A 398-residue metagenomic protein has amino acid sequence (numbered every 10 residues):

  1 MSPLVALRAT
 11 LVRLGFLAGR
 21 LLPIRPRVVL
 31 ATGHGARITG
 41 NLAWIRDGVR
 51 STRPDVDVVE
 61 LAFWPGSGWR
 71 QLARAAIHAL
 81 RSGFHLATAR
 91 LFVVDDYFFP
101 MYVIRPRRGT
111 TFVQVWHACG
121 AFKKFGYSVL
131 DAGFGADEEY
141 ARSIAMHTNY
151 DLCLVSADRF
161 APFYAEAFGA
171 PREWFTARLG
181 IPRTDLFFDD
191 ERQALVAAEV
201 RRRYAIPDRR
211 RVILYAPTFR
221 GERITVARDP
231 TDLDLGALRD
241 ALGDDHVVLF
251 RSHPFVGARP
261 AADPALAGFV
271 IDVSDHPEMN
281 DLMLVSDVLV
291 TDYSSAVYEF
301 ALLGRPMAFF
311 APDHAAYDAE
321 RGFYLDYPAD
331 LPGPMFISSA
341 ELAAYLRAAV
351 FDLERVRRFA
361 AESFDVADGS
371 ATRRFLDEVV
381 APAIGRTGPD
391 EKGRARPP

Functional and structural regions predicted by a protein language model:
M1-H85, R396-P398: N-terminal pre-catalytic "stem/leader" segment of glycosyltransferase-like enzymes
S2-R13, F122-K123, S128-V129, G133-R228 (+2 more regions): A nucleotide-sugar donor-handling region in carbohydrate enzymes
R37-S51, L179-A262, F336, A367 (+3 more regions): Conserved catalytic-core segment of nucleotide-activated headgroup transferases in glycan assembly
W69-A136: Extended catalytic core of nucleotide-activated donor transferases of GT-like folds
A76-A89, P254-Y298: Donor nucleotide-activated moiety binding/catalytic core segment of transferases that use nucleotide-activated donors
V94-F98, V103-P106, T110-W116, A121 (+1 more regions): A donor-sugar binding/catalytic signature common to diverse glycosyltransferases and related nucleotide-sugar
R192, S338-P398: C-terminal amphipathic helix plus adjacent low-complexity, charged tail appended to glycosyltransferase catalytic
D263, Y293-F364: Catalytic binding pocket for nucleotide-activated donors in carbohydrate/polymer assembly enzymes
